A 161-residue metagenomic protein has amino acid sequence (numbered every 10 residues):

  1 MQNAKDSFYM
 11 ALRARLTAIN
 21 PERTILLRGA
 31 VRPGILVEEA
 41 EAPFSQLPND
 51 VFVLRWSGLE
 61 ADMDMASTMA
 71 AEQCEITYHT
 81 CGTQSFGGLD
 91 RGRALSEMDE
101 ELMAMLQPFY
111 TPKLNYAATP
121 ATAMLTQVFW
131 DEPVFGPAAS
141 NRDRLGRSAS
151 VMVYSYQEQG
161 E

Functional and structural regions predicted by a protein language model:
M1-E161: Charged, amphipathic alpha-helical segments and their flanking helix caps
